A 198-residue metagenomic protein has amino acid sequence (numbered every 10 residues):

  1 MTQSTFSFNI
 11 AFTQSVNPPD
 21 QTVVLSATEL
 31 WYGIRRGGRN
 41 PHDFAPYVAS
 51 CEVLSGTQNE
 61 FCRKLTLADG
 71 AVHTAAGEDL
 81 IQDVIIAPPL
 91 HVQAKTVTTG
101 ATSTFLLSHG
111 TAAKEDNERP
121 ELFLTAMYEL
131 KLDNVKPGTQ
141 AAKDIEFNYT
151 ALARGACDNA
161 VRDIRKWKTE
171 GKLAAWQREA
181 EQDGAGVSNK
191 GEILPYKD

Functional and structural regions predicted by a protein language model:
M1-G56: Hydrophobic ligand-binding cavity/cleft-lining segments
I10-F12, R63, Q82, L122-L124: Hydrophobic residues positioned within well-ordered beta-strands of beta-sheet architectures
V16-P18, L67-A71, Y128-N134: Beta-strand elements of well-folded, non-transmembrane domains
P19-D20, A113-D116, G171-A175: Alpha-helix termini
V53-G100: Glycine-rich portal/gate segments that line the openings of hydrophobic small-molecule binding cavities
K95-D158, R162: Beta-strand/loop substructures that line and gate deep hydrophobic ligand-binding cavities in soluble
Q140-K197: A conserved amphipathic terminal alpha-helix motif
